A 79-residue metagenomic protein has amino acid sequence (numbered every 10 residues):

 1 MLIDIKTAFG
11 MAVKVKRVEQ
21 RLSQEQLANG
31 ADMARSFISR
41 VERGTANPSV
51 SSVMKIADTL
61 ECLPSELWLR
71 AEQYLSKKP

Functional and structural regions predicted by a protein language model:
M11-G30: Short basic helix-loop element that most often maps to the first helix and adjoining turn of HTH DNA-binding modules
V13, L27-A28, I38-V41, L67: Conserved hydrophobic/aromatic packing and binding residues within compact polymer-binding modules
E25, S36, M54: Residues within helix-turn-helix
D32-A46: Recognition helix of helix-turn-helix/homeodomain-like DNA-binding domains that insert into the DNA major groove
E42, S52, A71: DNA major-groove recognition helix of helix-turn-helix
S51-E66: DNA major-groove recognition helix of helix-turn-helix/homeodomain DNA-binding modules
W68-P79: Short, charged recognition helix plus adjacent turn of helix-turn-helix-like nucleic-acid-binding domains
